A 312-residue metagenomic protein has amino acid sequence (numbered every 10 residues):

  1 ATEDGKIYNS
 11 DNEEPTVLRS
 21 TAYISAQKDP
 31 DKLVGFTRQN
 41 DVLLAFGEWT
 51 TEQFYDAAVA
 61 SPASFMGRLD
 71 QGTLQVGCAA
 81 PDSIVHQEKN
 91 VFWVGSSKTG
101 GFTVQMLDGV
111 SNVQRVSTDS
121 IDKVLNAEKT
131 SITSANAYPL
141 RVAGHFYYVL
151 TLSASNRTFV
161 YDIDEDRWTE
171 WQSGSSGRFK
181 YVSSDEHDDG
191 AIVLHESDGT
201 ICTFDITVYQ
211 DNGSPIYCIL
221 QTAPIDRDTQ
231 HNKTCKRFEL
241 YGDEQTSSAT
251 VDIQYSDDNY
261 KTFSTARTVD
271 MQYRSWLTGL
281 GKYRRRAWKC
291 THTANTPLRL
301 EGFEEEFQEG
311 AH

Functional and structural regions predicted by a protein language model:
T2-N136: Beta-propeller and closely related beta-pinwheel folds
T73-V91, S96-H312: Beta-sheet repeat architectures centered on beta-propellers
